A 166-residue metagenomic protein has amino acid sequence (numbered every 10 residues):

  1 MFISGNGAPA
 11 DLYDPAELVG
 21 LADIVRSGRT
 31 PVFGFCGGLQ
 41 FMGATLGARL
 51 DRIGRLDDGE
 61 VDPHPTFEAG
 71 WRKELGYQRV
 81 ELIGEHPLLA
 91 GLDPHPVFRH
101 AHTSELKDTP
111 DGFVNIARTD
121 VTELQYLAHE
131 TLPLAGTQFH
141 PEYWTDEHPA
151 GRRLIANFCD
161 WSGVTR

Functional and structural regions predicted by a protein language model:
M1-G34: Flexible gly/pro-rich beta->alpha loop and the following alpha-helix that scaffold active-site loops
D11-D14, M42-L46, P110: Short glycine-/acidic-enriched loop or helix-start segments at secondary-structure transitions that form or flank
D14-A22, A117-T119, R152-A156: Charged helix-capping and loop-helix junction motifs
R26-R49: Catalytic nucleophile loop
C36, H102, H140: Active-site glycine-centered loops adjacent to acidic/histidine catalytic or metal-binding residues that shape
A48-Y126, E130, W144: Pocket-forming structural segment of enzyme catalytic cores
R99, L134-F139: Active-site-proximal beta-strand elements of phosphoester/diester hydrolases
Q138-R166: Acyltransferase
